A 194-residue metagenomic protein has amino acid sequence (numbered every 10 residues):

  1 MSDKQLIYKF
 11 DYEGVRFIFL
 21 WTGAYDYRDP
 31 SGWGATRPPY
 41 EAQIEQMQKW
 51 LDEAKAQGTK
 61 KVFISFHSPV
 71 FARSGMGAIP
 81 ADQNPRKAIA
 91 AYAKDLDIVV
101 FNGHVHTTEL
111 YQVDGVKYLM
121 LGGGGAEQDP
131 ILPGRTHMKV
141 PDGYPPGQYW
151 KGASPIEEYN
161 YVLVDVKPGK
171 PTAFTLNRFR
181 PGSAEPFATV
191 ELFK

Functional and structural regions predicted by a protein language model:
M1-Q57, G77-V99, H106-P155, N160-D165: Extended active-site neighborhood of metal-dependent phosphoesterases/phosphodiesterases
T22, S65-P69, H104-V105, F179: Short, well-ordered beta-to-alpha junction loops that form the rim of enzyme active sites and present histidine/acidic
D26, F71-A72, E127, S183: Flexible, glycine-rich phosphate/dinucleotide-binding loops and adjacent beta-alpha linkers at cofactor/substrate
G32-A35, A72-I79, Y118-L119, R180-K194: A short, hydrophobic/aromatic-rich structural module that often spans a beta strand with its adjoining loop
L51-G75: Short acidic, glycine-rich surface-loop motifs adjacent to enzyme active sites
G58-K61, D97, P171-A173: A general structural motif
F63-S65, F101, L119: Structural detector of well-ordered beta-strand residues that form the stable sheet scaffold of enzyme domains
P145-K194: A short C-terminal boundary segment appended to hydrolase-like catalytic domains
